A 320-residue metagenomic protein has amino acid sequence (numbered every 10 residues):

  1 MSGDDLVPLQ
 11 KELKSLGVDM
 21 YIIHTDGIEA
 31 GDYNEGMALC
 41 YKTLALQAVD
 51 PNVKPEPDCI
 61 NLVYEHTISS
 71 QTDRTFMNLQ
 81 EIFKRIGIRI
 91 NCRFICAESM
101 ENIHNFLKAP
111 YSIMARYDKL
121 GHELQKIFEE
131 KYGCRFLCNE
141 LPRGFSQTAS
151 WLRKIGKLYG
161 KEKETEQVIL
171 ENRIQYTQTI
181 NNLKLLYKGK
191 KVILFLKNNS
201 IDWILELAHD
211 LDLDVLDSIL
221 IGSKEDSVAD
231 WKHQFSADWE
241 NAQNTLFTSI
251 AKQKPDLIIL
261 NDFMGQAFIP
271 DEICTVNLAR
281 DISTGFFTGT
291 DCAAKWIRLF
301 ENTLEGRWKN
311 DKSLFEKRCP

Functional and structural regions predicted by a protein language model:
M1-P320: An N-terminal assembly and electron-transfer interface module characteristic of large anaerobic redox and radical
